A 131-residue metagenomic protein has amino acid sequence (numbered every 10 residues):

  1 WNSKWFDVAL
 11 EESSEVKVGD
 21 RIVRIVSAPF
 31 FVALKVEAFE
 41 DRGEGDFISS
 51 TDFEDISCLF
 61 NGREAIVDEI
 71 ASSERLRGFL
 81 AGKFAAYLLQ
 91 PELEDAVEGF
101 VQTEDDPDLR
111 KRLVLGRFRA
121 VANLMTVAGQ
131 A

Functional and structural regions predicted by a protein language model:
W1-A131: Compositionally biased terminal segments of proteins
